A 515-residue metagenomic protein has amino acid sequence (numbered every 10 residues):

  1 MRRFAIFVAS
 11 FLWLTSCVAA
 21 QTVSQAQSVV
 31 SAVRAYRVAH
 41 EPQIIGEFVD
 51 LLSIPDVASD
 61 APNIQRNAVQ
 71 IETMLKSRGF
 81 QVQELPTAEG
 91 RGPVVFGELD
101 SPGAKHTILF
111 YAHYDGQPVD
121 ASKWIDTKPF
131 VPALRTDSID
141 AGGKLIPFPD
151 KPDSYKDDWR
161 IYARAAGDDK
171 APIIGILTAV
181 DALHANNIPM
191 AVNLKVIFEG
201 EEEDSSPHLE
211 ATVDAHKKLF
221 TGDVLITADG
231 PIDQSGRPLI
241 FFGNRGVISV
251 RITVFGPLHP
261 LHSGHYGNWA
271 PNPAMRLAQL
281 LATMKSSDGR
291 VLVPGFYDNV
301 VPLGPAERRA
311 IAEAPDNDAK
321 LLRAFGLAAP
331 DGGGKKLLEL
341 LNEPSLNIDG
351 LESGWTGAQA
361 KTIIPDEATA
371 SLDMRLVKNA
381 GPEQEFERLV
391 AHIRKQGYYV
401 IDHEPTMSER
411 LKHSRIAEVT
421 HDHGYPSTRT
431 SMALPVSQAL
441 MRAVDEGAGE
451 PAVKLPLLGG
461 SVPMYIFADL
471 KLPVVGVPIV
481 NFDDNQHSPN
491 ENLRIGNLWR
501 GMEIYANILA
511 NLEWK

Functional and structural regions predicted by a protein language model:
A5-S16: Bacterial N-terminal signal peptides
V18-A20, S24-A26: Boundary at the C-terminal end of the N-terminal hydrophobic targeting segment
S28-P62: N-terminal capping segment at the start of a domain
E47, V57-Y111, D115, A121 (+1 more regions): A non-catalytic alpha/beta surface segment that caps or lines the substrate-entry region of metallo-dependent hydrolase
G103-A104, Q234, L292-E367, R375-R388 (+2 more regions): An extended, acidic, His-containing surface patch that forms the Zn2+-binding/catalytic region of metallohydrolases
K105-K195, R500: Active-site metal-coordination/substrate-binding segment of hydrolases, especially metallo-dependent peptidases
S154-G243: Acidic/histidine-rich catalytic neighborhood of metal-dependent amide-processing enzymes
G267-D288, R394: A short core secondary-structure module
